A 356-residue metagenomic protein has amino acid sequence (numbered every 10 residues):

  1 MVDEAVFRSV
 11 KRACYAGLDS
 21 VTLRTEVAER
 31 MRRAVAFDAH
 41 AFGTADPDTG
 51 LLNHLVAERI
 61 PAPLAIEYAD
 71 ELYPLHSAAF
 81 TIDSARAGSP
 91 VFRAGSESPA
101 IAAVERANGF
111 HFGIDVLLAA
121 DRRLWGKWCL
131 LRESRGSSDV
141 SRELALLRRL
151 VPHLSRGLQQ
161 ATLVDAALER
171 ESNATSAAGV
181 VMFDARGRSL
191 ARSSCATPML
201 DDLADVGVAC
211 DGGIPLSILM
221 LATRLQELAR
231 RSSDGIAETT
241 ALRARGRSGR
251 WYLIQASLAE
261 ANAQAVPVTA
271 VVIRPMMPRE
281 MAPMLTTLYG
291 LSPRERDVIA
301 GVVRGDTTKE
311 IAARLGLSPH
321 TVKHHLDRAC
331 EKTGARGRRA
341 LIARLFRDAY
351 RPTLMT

Functional and structural regions predicted by a protein language model:
M1-P152, R156, Q160, T240-L242: Regulatory input/activation interfaces that engage signals or partners
L158-A174, A349: Short alpha-helical interdomain "coupling" segment at the junction between an upstream regulatory sensor module
A167-R170, P275-P293: Regulatory hinge/linker segments at domain boundaries that couple sensory/effector modules to output domains
S176-A244: PAS-family sensory domains
M220-M277: PAS-family sensory/regulatory modules and their coupling/dimerization elements
S292, G305-A340: Recognition helix of helix-turn-helix DNA-binding domains
R294-V298: The N-cap/first-turn positions of alpha helices within or immediately adjacent to helix-turn-helix DNA-binding domains
C330-T356: Basic, Lys/Arg-enriched C-terminal extension of HTH/homeodomain DNA-binding domains
